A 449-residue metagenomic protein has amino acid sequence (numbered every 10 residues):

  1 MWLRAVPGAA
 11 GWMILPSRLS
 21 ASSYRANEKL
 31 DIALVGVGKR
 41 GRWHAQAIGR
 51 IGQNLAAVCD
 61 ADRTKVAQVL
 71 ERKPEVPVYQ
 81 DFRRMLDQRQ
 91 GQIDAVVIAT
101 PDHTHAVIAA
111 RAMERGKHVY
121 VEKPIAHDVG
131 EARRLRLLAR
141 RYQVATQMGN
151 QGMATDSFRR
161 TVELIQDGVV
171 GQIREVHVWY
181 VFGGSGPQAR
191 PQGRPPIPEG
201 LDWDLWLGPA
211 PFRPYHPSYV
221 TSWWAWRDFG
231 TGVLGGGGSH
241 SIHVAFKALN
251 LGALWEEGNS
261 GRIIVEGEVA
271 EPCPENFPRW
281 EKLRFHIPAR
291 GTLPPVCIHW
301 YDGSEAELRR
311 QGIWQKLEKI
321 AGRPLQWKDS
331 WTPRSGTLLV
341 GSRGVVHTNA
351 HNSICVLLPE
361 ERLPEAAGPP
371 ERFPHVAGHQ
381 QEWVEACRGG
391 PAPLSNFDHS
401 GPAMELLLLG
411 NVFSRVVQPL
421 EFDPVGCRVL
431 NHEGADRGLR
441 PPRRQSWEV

Functional and structural regions predicted by a protein language model:
M1-N27: N-terminal twin-arginine translocation
V37-G38: Glycine-rich Rossmann-fold phosphate-binding loop(s) that bind the pyrophosphate of adenine dinucleotide cofactors
G41-R42, H105: N-terminal Rossmann-fold NAD(P) dinucleotide-binding loop
Q53-R72: NAD(P)-binding Rossmann-fold cofactor-contacting core
V69-V76, L138: Short, conserved SAM-binding/catalytic segment of Class I S-adenosyl-L-methionine-dependent methyltransferases
V96-V97: N-terminal Rossmann-like NAD(P) cofactor-binding module of classical short-chain dehydrogenase/reductase
P101-D102, A106-A154, G168: Beta-strand-loop-alpha-helix segment that lines the small-molecule cofactor/substrate pocket of alpha/beta enzymes
R160, Q172, H177-D398, M404-V449: Contiguous beta-strand/loop segments that form the cofactor/metal-binding neighborhood of enzyme cores
